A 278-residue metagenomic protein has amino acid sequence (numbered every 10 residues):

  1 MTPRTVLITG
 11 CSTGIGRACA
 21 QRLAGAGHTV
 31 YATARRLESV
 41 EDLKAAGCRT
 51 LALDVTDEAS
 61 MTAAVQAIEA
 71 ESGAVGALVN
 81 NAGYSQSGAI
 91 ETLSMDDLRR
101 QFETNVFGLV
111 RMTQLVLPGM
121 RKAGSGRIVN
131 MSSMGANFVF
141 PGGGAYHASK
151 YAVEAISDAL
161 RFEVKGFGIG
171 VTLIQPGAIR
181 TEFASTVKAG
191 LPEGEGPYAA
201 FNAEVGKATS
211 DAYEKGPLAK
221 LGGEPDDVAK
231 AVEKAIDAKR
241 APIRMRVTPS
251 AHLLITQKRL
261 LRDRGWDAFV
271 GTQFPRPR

Functional and structural regions predicted by a protein language model:
S12-T13: Conserved glycine-rich cofactor-binding loop
L53-A63, M95: The beta1-alpha1 cofactor-binding region of Rossmann-like NAD(H)/NADP(H)-dependent oxidoreductases
A67-N80, Q86: A glycine-rich helix->loop->beta "capping" turn within Rossmann-like NAD(P)(H)-dependent oxidoreductase domains
A89-I90, D97-R99: Substrate-binding pocket helix/loop in short-chain dehydrogenase/reductase
T113, S149: Active-site helix of classical SDR
S133: Residue(s) in the substrate-gating loop at a strand-loop-helix junction that position the organic substrate next
G166-P217: C-terminal beta-strand-loop-alpha-helix "lid" module of Rossmann-like NAD(P)-dependent dehydrogenases
